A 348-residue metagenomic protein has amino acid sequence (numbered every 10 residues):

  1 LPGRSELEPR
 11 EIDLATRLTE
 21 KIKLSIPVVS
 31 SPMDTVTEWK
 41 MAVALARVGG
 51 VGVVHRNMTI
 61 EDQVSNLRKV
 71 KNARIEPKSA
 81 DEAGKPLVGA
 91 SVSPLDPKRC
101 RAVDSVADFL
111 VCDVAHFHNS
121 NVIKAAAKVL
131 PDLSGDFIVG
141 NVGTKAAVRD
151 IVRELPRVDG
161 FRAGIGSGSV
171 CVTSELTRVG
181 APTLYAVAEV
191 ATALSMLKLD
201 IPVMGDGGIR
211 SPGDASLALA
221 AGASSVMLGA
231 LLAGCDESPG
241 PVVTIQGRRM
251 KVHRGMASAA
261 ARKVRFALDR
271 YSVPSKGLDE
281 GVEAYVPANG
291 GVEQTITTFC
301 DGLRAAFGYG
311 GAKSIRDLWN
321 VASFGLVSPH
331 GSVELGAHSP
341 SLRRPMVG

Functional and structural regions predicted by a protein language model:
L1-P202, A230-C235: Active-site entrance/lid segments in N-terminal catalytic domains of soluble metabolic enzymes
L1-S5, S91, R178-G205, I209-G348: Alpha/beta catalytic cores of nucleotide-metabolism and tRNA/nucleoside-modifying enzymes
